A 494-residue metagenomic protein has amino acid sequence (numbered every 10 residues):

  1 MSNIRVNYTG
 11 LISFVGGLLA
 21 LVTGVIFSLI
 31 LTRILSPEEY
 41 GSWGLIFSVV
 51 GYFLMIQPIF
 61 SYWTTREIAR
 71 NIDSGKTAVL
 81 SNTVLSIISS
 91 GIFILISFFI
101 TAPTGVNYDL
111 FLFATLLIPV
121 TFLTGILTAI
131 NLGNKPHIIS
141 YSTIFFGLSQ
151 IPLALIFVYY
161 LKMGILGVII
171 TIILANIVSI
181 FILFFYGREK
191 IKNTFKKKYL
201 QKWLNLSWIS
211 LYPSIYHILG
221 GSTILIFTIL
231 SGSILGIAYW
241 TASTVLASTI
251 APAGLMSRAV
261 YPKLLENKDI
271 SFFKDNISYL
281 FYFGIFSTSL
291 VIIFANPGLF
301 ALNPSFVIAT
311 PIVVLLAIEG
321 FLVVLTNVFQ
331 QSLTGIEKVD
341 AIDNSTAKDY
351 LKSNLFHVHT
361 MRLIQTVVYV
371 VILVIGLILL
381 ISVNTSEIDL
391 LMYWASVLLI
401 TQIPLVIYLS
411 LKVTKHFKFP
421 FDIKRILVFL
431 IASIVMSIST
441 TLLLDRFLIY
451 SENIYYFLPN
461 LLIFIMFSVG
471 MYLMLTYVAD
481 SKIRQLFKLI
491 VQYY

Functional and structural regions predicted by a protein language model:
M1-N3, F111-L112, H137-Y141, I165-I172 (+5 more regions): Interhelical loop/hinge segments that connect adjacent transmembrane helices in multipass membrane
M1-T23, T64, D73-K76, H137 (+8 more regions): N-terminal membrane topogenesis motif
I4-S61, S90, I94-S97, L117 (+5 more regions): Signature of the first transmembrane helix
Y8-A20, I46, V50-G105, D109 (+2 more regions): Membrane-water interface segments that mark the loop-to-transmembrane alpha-helix transition
L54-D73, L132, S248-L280, Q330-A341: Helix-loop junctions and terminal segments of transmembrane helices in multi-pass membrane transport/translocation
T83-Y212: Hydrophobic transmembrane helix module of multi-pass membrane transport proteins
T115, Y141-E189, T241-A247, T360-I375 (+2 more regions): Hydrophobic alpha-helical transmembrane segments
L411, D422-R425, T441-Y494: Membrane-proximal transmembrane or re-entrant/amphipathic helices at the cytosolic face
